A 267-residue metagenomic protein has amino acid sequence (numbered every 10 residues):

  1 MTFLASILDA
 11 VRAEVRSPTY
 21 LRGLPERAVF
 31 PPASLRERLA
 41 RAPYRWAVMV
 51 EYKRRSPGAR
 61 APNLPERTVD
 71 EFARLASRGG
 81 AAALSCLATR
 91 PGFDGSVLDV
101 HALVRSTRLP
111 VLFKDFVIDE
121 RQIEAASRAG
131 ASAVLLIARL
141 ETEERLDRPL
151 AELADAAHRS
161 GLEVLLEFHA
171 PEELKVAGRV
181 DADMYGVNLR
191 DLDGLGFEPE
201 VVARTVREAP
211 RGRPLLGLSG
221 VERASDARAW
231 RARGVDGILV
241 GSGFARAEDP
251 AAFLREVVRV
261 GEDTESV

Functional and structural regions predicted by a protein language model:
M1-V111, E120-R121, A156, G161-M184 (+6 more regions): Conserved N-terminal beta1-alpha1 strand-loop-helix module at the mouth
A82, R128-E144, G186-G196, R233-L254: Glycine-rich phosphate-binding active-site loops on the catalytic face of alpha/beta enzymes
R108-V164: Hydrophobic, well-structured mid-protein blocks that either form specific transmembrane helices
M184-V240: Catalytic-face loop-and-helix region of soluble metabolic enzyme cores
